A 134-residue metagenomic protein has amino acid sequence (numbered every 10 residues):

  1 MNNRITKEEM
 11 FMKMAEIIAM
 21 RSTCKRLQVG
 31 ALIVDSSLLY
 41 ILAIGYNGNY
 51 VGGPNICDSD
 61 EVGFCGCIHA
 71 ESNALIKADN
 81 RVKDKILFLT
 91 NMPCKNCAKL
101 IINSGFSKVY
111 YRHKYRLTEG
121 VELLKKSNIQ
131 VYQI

Functional and structural regions predicted by a protein language model:
M1-I134: Zinc-dependent deaminase catalytic domain
